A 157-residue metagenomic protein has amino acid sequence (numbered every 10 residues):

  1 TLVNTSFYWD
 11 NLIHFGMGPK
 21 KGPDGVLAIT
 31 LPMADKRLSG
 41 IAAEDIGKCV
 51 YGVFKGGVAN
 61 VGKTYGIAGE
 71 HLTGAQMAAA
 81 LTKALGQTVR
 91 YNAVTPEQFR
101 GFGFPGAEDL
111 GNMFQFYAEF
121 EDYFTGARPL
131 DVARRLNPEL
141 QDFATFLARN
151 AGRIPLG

Functional and structural regions predicted by a protein language model:
T1-R90, F99-E108, A151: Oxidoreductase cofactor-interface core, primarily capturing Rossmann-like NAD(P)-dependent enzymes
N60, P96-G157: A hydrophobic C-terminal alpha-helical subdomain
A93: Conserved residues in the N-terminal Rossmann fold of short-chain dehydrogenase/reductase
